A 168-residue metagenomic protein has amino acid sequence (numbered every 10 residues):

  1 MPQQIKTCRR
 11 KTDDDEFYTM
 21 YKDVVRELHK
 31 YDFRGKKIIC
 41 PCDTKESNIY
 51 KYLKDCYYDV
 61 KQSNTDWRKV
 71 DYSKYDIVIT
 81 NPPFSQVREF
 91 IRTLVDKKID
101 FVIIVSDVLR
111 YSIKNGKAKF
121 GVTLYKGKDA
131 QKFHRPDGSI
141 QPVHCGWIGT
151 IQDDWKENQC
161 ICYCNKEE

Functional and structural regions predicted by a protein language model:
M1-I77, P83-E168: Class I S-adenosyl-L-methionine-dependent methyltransferase catalytic core
